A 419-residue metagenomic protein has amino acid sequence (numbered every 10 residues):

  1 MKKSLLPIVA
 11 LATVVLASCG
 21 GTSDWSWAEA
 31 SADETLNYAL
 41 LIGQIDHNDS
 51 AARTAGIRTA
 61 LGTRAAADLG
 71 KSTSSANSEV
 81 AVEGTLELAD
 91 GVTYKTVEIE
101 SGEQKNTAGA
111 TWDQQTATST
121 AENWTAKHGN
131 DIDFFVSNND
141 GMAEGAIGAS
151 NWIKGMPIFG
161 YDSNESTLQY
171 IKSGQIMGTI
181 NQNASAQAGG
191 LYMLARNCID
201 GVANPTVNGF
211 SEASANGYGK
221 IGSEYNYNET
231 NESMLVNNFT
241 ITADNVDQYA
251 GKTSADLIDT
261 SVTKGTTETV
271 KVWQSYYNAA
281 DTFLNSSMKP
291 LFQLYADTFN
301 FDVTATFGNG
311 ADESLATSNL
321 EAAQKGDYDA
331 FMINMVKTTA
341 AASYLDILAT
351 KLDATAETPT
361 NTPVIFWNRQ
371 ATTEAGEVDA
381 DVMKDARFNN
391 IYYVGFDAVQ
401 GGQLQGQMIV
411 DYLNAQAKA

Functional and structural regions predicted by a protein language model:
M1-L5: Positively charged n-region of N-terminal signal peptides that target proteins for export
V14-S18: C-terminal motif of bacterial Sec signal peptides marking the signal peptidase cleavage site
G20-A419: A residue-level marker of the well-folded mature domains of exported/periplasmic proteins
